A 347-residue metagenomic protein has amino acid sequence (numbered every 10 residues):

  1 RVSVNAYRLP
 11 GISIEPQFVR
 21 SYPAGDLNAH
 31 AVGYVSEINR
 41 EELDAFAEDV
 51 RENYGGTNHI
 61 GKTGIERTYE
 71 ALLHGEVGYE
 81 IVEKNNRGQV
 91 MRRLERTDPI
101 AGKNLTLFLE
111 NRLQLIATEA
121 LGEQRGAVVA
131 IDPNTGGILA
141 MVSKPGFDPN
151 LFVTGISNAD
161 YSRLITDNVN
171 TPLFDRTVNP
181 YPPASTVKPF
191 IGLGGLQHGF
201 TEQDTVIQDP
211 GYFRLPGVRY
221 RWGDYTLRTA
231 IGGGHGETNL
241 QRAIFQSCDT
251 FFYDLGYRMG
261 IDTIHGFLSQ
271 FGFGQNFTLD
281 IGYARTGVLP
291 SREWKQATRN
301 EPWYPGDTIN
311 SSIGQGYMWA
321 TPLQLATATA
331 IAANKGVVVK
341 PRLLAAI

Functional and structural regions predicted by a protein language model:
R1-A127, V142, G146-P180: Extracytoplasmic/periplasmic proteins that interact with beta-lactams or build/remodel peptidoglycan
K84-L94, P133-T186, F190-I347: Beta-lactam-recognizing serine transpeptidase/beta-lactamase-like catalytic domain environment
